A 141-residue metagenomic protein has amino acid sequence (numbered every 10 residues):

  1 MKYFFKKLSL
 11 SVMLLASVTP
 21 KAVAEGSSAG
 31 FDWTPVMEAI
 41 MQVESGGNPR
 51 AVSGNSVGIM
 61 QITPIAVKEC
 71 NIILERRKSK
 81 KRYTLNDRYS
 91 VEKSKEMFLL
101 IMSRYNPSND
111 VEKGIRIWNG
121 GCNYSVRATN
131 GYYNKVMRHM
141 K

Functional and structural regions predicted by a protein language model:
M1-S9: Bacterial N-terminal signal peptides that target proteins for export
S9-S17: Bacterial N-terminal signal peptides
T19-A24: Sec/Tat signal peptide C-region and signal peptidase I cleavage site
G30-T34, S53, S108-V111: Extracellular/periplasmic catalytic domains that process cell-envelope and extracellular macromolecules
D32-N48, I62, F98, K113-G121: Short, functionally critical alpha-helical segments immediately adjacent to catalytic or ligand/cofactor-binding
N48-A51, E69-N71: Short, solvent-exposed loop/turn elements at domain surfaces
A51-S53, A128-T129: Short, solvent-exposed loop/turn and secondary-structure capping segments
P64-I117, C122-S125, Y133-K141: Alpha-helical segment that forms one wall of the substrate-binding/catalytic cleft in peptidoglycan-active domains
